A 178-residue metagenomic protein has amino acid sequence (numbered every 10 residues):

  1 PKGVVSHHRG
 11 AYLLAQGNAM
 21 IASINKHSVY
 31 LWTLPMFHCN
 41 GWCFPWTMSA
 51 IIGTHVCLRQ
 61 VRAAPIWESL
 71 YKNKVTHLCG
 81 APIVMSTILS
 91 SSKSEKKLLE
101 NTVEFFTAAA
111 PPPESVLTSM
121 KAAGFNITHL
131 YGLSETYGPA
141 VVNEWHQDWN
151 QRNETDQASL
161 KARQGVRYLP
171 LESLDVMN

Functional and structural regions predicted by a protein language model:
P1-G3: Conserved adenylation A10 loop of the ANL superfamily
V5, C79, Y168: Short aromatic/basic micro-patch
H8, Y12-V29, F37-H77, S91 (+1 more regions): Conserved AMP-binding/adenylation subdomain of ANL enzymes
L34-H38, G132: AMP-binding (ANL) adenylation modules
A50, K72-G80, L89-S159, E172-L174: Gly/Ser/Thr-rich phosphate-binding loop
R62, V84-M85, P112: Alpha-helix capping/helix-boundary segments
A158-Y168: Short Gly/Pro-enriched turn/cap motifs at secondary-structure boundaries
R167, S173-N178: Conserved beta-loop-beta connector loops within the AMP-binding
